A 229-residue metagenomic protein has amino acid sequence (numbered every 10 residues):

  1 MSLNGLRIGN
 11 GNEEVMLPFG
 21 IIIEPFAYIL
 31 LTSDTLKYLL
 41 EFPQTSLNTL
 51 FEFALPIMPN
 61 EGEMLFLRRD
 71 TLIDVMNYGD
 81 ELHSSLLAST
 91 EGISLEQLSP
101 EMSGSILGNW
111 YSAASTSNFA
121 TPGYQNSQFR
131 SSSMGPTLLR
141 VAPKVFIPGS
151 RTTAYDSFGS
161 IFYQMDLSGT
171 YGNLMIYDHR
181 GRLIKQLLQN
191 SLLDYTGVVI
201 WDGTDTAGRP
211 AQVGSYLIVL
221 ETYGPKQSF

Functional and structural regions predicted by a protein language model:
M1-I106, S132-P143, L220, Q227: Activation on beta-sandwich/Ig-like modules and their edge loops
P18-G20, I184-L193: Solvent-exposed serine/threonine-rich low-complexity stretches and specific carbohydrate-binding patches
E24, S46-N48, A154, L167 (+2 more regions): Surface-exposed coil/turn segments at beta-strand junctions on protein surfaces, enriched
S103-S132: Surface beta-loop-beta hairpin patches that serve as ligand-binding interfaces in beta-rich domains
M134-M175, K226: Glycine-centered coil/turn sites that cap beta-strands in beta-rich domains
P148, D178-H179, D205: Short, acidic, Ser/Thr-enriched surface-loop or helix-capping motifs
I176-I184, Y216: Short, glycine-anchored, charge-dense loop/turn motifs used at functional sites
Q189-P225: Short, surface-exposed loop/turn motifs with a glycine/proline- and acidic-biased composition
